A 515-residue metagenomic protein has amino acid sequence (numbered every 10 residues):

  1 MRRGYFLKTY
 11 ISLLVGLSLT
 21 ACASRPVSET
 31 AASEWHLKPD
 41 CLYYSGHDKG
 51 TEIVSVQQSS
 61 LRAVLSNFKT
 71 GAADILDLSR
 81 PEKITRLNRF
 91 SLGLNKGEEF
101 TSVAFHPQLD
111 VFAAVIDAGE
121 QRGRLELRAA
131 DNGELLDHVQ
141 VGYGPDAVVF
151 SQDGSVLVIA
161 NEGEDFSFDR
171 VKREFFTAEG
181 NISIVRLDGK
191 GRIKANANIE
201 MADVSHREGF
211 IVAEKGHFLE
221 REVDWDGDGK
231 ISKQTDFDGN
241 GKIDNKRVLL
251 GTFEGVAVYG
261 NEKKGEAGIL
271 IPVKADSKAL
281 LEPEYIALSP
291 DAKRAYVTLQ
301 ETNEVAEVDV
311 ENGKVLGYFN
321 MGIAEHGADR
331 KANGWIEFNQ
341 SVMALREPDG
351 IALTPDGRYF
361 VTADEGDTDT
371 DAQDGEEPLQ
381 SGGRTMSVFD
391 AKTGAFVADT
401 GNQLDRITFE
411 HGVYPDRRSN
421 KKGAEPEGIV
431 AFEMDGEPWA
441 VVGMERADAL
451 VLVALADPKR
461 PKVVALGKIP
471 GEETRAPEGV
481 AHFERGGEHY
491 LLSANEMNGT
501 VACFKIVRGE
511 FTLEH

Functional and structural regions predicted by a protein language model:
T20-A21: C-terminal motif of bacterial Sec signal peptides marking the signal peptidase cleavage site
K38-G46, N88-K96, K190-K278, G317-V342 (+2 more regions): Surface-exposed loop and turn segments in beta-propeller and other repeat-based domains that flank or scaffold
G46-I53, E98-S102, P145, E266-A287 (+4 more regions): Signature of short aromatic-glycine-proline-rich micro-motifs recurring in repeat-based ectodomains
Q58-S60, F105-L109, S151-G154, P290-D291 (+3 more regions): Residue-level detector of Asp-centered blade-edge/turn motifs that repeat once per structural unit in beta-propeller
E82-A118, K468-G471: Blade-loop segments of beta-propeller domains
I116-A118, A160-G180, T362-R384: Short, conserved, GDST-rich strand-edge loop motifs in beta-rich repeat architectures
R124-D131, F176-D188, L379-K392: Beta-propeller blade signature
